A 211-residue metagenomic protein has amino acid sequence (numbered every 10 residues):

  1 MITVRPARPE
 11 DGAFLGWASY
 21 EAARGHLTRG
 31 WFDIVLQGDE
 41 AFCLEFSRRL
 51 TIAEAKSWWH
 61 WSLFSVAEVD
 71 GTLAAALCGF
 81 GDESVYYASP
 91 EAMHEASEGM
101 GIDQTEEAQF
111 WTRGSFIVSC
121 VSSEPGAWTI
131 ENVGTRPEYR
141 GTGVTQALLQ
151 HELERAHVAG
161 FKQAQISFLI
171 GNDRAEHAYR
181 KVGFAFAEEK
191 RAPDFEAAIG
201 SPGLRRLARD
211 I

Functional and structural regions predicted by a protein language model:
T3-W17, G25-G30, D82: A short beta-loop-alpha structural element at the N-terminal edge of CoA-dependent acyl/N-acetyltransferase catalytic
A23-T51, S97-I102: Conserved GNAT-fold acetyl-CoA-binding loop/helix
Q37-F64, E68-V69, S115-C120: Active-site rim helix/loop that mediates acceptor-substrate recognition in acyltransferases
V66, T72-G81, T129, G134: Conserved beta-strand in the GNAT
E83-A127: Conserved acyl-donor/pantetheine-binding loop and adjacent beta-alpha core of acyl/acetyltransferases and related
E83-S84, S167, A185-G200: Conserved catalytic-core motifs of GNAT/GCN5-like acyltransferases
G126-W128, A156-S167: Conserved GNAT acetyl-CoA-binding A-motif
G141-E154, R180-K181: Conserved acetyl-CoA-binding loop-helix of GNAT-fold acetyltransferases
